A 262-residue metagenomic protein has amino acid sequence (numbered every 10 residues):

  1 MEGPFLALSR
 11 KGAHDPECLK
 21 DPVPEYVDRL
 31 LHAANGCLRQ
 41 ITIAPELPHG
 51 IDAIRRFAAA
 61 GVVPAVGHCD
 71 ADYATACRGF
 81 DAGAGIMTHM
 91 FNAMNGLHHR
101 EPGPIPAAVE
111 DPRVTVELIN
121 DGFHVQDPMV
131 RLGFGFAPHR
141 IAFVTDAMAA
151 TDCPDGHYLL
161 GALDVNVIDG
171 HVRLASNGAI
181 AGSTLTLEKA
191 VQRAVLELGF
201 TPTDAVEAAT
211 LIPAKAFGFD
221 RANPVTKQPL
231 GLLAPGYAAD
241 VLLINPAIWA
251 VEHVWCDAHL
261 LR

Functional and structural regions predicted by a protein language model:
E2-C37: Divalent-metal coordination cores built from histidine and acidic residues
K20-P24, A44-L47, I51, H98-P102 (+5 more regions): Electropositive phosphate-/nucleotide-binding environments in soluble metabolic enzymes
E25-D155: Active-site core of metal-dependent hydrolases
G103-V116, F134-A147, T151-I244: His/Asp/Glu-enriched, well-ordered alpha-helical/loop segment that forms or immediately abuts the divalent-metal
I248-V254: Short, Lys/Arg- and Gly-enriched loop/turn segments at beta-strand edges
D257-A258: Glycine-centered positions in the ABC transporter ATPase nucleotide-binding domain
